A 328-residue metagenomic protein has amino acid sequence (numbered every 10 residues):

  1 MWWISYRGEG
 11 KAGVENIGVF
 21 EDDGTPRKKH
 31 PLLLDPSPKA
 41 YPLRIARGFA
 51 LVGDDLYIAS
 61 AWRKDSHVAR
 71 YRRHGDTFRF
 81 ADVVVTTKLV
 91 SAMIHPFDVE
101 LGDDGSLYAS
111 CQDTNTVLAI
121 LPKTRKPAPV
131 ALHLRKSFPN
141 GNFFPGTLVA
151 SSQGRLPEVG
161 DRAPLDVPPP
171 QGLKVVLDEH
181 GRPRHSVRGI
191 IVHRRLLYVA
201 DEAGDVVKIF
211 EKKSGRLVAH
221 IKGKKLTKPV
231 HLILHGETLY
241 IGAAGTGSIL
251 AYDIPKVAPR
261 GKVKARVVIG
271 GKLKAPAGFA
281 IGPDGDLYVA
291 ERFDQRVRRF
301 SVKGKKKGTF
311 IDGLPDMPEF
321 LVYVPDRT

Functional and structural regions predicted by a protein language model:
M1, D55-L56, S106, R155 (+3 more regions): Generic structural signal for coil-to-beta-strand starts
M1-P31: An edge-strand/N-cap motif at the start of beta-rich repeat modules
W3-G13, I58-K64, A109-D113, E158-D161 (+3 more regions): Conserved beta-strand positions in repeat-built beta-propeller and related beta-rich domains
E21-T25, R72-T77, L121-R125, E211-G215 (+2 more regions): Short loop/turn segments that connect beta-strands within beta-propeller blades
P26-A40, R79-V90, K126-F138, L165-H180 (+3 more regions): A short beta-strand motif characteristic of beta-propeller blades
P38-V52, K88-D104, S137-G154, P168-R194 (+4 more regions): Beta-rich, blade/repeat-based domains predominating in secreted/periplasmic proteins but also intracellular
F293-Q295, F300-T328: Blade-level signature of beta-propeller repeat domains, shared across WD40, Kelch, NHL, RCC1 and BNR/Asp-box propellers
